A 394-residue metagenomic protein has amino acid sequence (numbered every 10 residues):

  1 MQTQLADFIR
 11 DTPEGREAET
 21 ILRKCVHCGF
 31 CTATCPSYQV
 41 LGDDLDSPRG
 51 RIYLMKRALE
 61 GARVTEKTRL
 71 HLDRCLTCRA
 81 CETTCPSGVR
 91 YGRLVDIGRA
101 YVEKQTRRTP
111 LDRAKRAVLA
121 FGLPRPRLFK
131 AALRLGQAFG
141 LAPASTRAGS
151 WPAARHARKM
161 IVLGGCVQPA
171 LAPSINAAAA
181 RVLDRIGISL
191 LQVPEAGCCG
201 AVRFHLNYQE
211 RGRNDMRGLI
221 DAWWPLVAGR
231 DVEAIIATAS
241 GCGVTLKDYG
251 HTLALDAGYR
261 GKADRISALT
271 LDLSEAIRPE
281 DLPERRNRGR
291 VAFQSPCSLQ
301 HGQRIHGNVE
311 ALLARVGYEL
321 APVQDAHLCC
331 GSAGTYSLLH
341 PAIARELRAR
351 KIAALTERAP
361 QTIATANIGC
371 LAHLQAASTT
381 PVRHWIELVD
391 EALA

Functional and structural regions predicted by a protein language model:
M1-C28: Generic N-terminal leader/targeting and pre-domain segments
M1-R10, Y38-L70, G88-A117, R383-V389: Non-heme iron-sulfur electron-transfer modules
E14-G15, Y91-A394: Iron-sulfur cluster-binding electron-transfer modules in prokaryotic oxidoreductases
E19-Y38, R69-V89, H327: Cysteine-centered iron-sulfur cluster-binding motifs in ferredoxin-type domains/subunits of redox enzymes
G29-A33, D43-P48, L190-Q192: N-terminal glycine-rich anion-binding loops that anchor highly charged ligand groups
F30-A33, Y53, L70, Q137 (+1 more regions): Generic structural signal for well-ordered, non-membrane alpha-helices
E60, A80, T84, N207: Short His/Asp/Glu-rich catalytic/ion-coordination signatures at enzyme active sites or charged loops
